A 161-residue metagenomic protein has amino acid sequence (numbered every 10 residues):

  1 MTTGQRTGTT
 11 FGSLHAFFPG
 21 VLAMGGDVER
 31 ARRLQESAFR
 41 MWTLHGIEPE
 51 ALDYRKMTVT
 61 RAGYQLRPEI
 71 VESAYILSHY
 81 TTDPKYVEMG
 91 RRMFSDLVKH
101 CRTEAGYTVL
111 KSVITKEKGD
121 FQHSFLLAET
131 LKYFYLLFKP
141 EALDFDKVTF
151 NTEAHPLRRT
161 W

Functional and structural regions predicted by a protein language model:
M1-W161: Glycan-recognition and catalytic cores of secretory/periplasmic carbohydrate-active enzymes
